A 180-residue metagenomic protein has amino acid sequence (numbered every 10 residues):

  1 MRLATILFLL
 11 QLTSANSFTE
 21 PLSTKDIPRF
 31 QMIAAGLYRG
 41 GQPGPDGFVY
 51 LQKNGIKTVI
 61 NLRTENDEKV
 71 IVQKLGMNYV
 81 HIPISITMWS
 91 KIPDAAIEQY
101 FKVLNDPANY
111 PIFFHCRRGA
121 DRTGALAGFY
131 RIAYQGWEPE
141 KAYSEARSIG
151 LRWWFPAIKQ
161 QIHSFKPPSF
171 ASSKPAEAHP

Functional and structural regions predicted by a protein language model:
A4-S14: Bacterial N-terminal signal peptides
L12-I112, A125-P180: Cys-dependent protein tyrosine phosphatase-like superfamily
C116: Short cysteine clusters
G119: Substrate/cofactor-recognition hotspot
R122: Conserved lysine of the Walker
